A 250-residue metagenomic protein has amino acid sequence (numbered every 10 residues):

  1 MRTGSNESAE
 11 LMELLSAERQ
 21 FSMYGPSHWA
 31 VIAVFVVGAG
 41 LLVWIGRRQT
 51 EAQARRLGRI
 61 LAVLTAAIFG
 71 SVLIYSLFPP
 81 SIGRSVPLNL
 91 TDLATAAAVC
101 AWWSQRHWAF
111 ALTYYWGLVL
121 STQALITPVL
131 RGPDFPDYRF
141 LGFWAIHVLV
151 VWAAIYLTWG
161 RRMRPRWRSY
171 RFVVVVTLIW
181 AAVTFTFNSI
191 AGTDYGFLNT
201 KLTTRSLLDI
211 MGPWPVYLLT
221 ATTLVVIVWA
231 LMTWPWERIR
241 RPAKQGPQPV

Functional and structural regions predicted by a protein language model:
R19-V36, R171-V175, I179, I190-A230: Membrane-interface transmembrane-helix boundary segments in multi-pass integral membrane proteins
H28-V34, P80-D92, L112-Y114: Structural signature of hydrophobic alpha-helical transmembrane segments
V31-L42, L93-W103, I146-T158, Y217-W234: Hydrophobic cores of alpha-helical transmembrane segments in multi-pass inner/ER membrane proteins, independent
G46-G58, W103-A109, G160-Y170: Membrane-interface helix-boundary motifs at transmembrane edges
R55-L61, S85-L90, F110-L118, F140: Cytoplasmic-side transmembrane-helix entry/capping segments in multi-pass membrane proteins
T65-I74, G117-V129, T177-N188: Aromatic-anchored segments of alpha-helical transmembrane domains
Y75-S85, S104-W108, V129-L141: Membrane-interface helix caps and helix-loop-helix hairpins in membrane proteins
I126-T177: A contiguous pocket-lining binding segment that forms or flanks enzyme active sites
